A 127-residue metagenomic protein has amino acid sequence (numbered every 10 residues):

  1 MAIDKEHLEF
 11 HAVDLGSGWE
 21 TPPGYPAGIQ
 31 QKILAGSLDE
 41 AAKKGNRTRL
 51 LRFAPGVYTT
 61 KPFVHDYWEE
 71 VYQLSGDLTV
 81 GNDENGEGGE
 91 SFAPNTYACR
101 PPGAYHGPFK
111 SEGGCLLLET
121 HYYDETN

Functional and structural regions predicted by a protein language model:
M1-G45: A short, N-terminal "cap"/entry segment at the start of jelly-roll beta-barrel domains of the cupin/DSBH fold
I29, K44-T48, H65-W68, Q73 (+2 more regions): Short connector loops at helix/strand junctions that flank enzyme active sites, especially segments positioning acidic
Q30-T60, A98-Y105: Generic detector of solvent-exposed, compositionally biased contiguous segments
A42-K43, T59-H65, N82, G89 (+1 more regions): Short histidine-centered beta-strand/loop micro-motifs that create catalytic or ligand/metal-coordination sites
L50, E70, C99-R100, E112-N127: A short hydrophobic beta-strand segment most commonly corresponding to one strand of the jelly-roll/cupin
P55-T59, V64-E84: Glycine- and acidic-residue-biased ligand/ion/polar-headgroup-sensing regions
N82-G103: Short acidic-glycine-tyrosine-enriched beta hairpin
